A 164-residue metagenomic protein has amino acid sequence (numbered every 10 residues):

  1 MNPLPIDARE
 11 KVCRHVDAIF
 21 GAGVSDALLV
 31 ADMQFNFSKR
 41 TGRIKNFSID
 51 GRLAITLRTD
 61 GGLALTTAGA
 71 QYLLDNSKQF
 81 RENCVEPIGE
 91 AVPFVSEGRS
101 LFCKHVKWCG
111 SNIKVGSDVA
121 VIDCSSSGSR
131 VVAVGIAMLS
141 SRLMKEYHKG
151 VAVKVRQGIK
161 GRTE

Functional and structural regions predicted by a protein language model:
L4-Q34, K39-I44, I49-W108, N112-V115 (+1 more regions): Beta-strand/loop-dominated core regions that host nucleotide or nucleotide-derived cofactor-binding catalytic loops
